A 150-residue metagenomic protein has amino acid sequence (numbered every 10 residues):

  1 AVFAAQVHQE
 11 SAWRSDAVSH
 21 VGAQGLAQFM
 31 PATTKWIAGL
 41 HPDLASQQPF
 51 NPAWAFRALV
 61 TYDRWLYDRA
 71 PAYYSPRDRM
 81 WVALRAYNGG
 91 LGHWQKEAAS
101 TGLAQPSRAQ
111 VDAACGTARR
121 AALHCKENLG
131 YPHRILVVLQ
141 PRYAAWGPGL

Functional and structural regions predicted by a protein language model:
V2, G25, R79-V82: Amphipathic alpha-helical recognition patches that constitute DNA-binding helices
V2, M30-T33: Residues within well-ordered alpha-helices
V2-F3, Y131: Hydrophobic side chains within well-formed alpha-helices
F3-V7, L84-Y87: Short alpha-helical scaffolding segments that buttress acidic/His motifs in well-ordered protein cores
A4, A17, A45-S46: Short loop/turn and capping residues at structural boundaries
Q9-L26, T33, G90, I135: Cell-wall polysaccharide-cleaving catalytic domain and substrate-binding groove, primarily in peptidoglycan/chitin
A27-F29, F56: Short glycine- and hydrophobic/aromatic-rich loop-to-beta-strand nucleating segment in the catalytic cores
K35-L150: Non-catalytic cell-wall polysaccharide-engagement segments
